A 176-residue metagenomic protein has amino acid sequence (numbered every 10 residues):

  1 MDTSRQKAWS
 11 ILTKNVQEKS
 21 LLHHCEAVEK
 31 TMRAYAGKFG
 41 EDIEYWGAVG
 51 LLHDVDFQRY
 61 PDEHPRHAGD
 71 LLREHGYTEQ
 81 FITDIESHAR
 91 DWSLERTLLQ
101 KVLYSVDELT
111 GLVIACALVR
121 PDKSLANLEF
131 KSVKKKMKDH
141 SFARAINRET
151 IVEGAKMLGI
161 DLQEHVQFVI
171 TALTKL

Functional and structural regions predicted by a protein language model:
M1-R59: Acidic/His-rich, divalent-metal-binding segments that scaffold phosphate/diphosphate chemistry
T3, K7, H23-A27, E63 (+4 more regions): Conserved active-site and cofactor/substrate-binding residues in soluble primary-metabolism enzymes
R5-W9, Y45, P65, T78 (+3 more regions): Alpha-helix initiation and N-capping motif
K7, I11, T31, H67-A68 (+3 more regions): A general alpha-helix detector
F39-F142: Divalent metal-dependent catalytic cores for phosphoryl transfer on phosphate-bearing substrates
L125, F130-K175: C-terminal binding/interaction regions
